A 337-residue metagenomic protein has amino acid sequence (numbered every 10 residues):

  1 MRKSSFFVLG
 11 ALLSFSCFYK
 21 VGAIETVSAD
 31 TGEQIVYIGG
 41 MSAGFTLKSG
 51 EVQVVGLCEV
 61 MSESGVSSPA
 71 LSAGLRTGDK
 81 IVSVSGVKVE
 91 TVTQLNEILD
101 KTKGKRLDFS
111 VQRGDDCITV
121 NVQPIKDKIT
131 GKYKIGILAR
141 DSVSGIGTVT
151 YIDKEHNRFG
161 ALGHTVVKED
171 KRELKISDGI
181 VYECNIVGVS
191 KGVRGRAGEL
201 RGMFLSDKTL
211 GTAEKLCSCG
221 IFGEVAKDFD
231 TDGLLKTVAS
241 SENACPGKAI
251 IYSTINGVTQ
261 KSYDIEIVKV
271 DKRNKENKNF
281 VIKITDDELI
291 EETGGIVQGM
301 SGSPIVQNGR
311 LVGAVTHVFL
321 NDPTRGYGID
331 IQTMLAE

Functional and structural regions predicted by a protein language model:
M1-Y37, M41-A43, V149, E169 (+3 more regions): Gram-positive cell-envelope targeting signals
T26, M41-A43, R76, V84 (+1 more regions): PDZ-domain C-terminal substructure recognizer with occasional recognition of PDZ-binding tails
D30, G39-G50, G136-R140, I146-T150: N-terminal activation segment of mature serine protease catalytic domains
G44-R76: PDZ/PDZ-like groove recognition
S68, V297-M300: Short, small/polar residue-rich loop motifs at catalytic or cofactor-binding pockets
A70-V92, I305-N308, V312-G313: Conserved PDZ fold ligand-binding element
V87-I98, Q260-Y263, N321-R325: Short, Lys/Arg- and Gly-enriched loop/turn segments at beta-strand edges
K126-G294, Q298, Q307-N308, T316 (+1 more regions): Serine endopeptidase catalytic core focused on the charge-relay Asp
